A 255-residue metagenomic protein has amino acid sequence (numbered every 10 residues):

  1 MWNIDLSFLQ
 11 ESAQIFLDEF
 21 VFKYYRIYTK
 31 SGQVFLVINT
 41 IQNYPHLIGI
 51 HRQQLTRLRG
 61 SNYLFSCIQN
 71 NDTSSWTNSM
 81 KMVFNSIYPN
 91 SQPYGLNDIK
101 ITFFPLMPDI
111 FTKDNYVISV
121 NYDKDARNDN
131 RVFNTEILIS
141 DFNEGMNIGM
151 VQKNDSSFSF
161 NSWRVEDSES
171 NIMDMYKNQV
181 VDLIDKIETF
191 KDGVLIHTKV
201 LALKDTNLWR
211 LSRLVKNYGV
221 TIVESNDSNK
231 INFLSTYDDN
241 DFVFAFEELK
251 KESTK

Functional and structural regions predicted by a protein language model:
M1-N134, D185-K255: An acidic, glycine-rich, mixed-charge low-complexity segment common to nucleic-acid enzymes
F133-D141: Short beta-strand segments that buttress and anchor functional surface loops
S140-A202: Compact beta-sheet-dominated globular domain cores
